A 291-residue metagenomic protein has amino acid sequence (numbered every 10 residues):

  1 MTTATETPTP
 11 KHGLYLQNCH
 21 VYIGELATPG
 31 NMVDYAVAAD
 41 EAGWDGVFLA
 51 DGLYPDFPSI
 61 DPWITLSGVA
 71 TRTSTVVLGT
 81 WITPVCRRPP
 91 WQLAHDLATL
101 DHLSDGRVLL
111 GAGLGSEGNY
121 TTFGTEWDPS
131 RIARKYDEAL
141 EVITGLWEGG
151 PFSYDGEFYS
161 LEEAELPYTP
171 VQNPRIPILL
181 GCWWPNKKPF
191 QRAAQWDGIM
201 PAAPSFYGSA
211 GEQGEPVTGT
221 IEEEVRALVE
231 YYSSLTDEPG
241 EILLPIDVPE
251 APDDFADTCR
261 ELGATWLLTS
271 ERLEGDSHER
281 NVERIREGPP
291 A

Functional and structural regions predicted by a protein language model:
M1-A291: Active-site-adjacent structural elements that line small-molecule/cofactor binding pockets in enzymes
